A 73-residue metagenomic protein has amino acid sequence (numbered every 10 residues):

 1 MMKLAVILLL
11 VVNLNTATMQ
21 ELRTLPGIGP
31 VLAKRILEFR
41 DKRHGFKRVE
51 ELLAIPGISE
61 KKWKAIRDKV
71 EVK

Functional and structural regions predicted by a protein language model:
M1-E21, K34, K64, V72-K73: N-terminal, intrinsically disordered low-complexity tails/presequences enriched in Lys/Ser/Pro and small residues
V11-A17, L22-R23, I36, G45-I55: A short amphipathic alpha-helix within small helical-bundle interaction modules
A33, R43-F46, W63: Internal amphipathic alpha-helical segments of the cytochrome P450 catalytic fold
F39-D41: Residue-level signature of tetratricopeptide-repeat
R43-F46, K69-K73: Short, solvent-exposed alpha-helical "recognition" segments
